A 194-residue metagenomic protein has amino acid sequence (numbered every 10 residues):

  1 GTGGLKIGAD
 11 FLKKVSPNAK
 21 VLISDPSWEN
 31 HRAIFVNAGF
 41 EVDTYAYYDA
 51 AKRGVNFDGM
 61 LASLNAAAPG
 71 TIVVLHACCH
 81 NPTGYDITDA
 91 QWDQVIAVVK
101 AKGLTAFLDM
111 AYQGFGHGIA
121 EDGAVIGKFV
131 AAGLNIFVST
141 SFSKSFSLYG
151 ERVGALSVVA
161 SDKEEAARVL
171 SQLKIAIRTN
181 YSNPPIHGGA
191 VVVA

Functional and structural regions predicted by a protein language model:
G1-A101, Q113-F115, G123-I126: Conserved core of the PLP fold type I
Y85, W92-D93, A97-V98, G114-G123 (+3 more regions): A structural preference for long, well-packed, hydrophobic secondary-structure segments
A101-L104, A132-L134: A short helix->loop->beta-strand "cap" motif at the edges of active sites that frequently abuts
M110: Walker B catalytic acidic pair
I119-G133: A short alpha/beta connector and helix-capping loop motif
A131-A194: Conserved core segment of the aminotransferase class I/II
